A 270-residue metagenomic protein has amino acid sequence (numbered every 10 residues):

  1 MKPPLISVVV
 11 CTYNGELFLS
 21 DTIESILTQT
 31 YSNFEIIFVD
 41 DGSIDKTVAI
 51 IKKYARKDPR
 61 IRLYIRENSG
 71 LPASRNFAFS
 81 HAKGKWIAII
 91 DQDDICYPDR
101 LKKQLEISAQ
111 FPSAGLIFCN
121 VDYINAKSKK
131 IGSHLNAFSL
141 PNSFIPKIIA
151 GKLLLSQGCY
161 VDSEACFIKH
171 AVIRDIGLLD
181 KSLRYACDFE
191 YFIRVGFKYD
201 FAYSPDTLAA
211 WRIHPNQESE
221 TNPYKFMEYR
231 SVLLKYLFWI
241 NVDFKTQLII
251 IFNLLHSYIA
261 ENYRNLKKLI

Functional and structural regions predicted by a protein language model:
P4-S7, S25, E35, E190: Cell-envelope/extracellular polymer assembly enzymes that use nucleotide-activated donors
N14-T28: Short, well-formed alpha-helical segments that are part of the catalytic scaffolds of diverse glycosyltransferases
L17-S20, D45-K53, I95, D99: Acidic helix N-cap motif at the loop->helix transition within catalytic regions of sugar-transfer enzymes
S25, D40-A49, S69, D91: A conserved acidic beta->alpha catalytic loop
R66-A82, K103: Glycine-rich, basic loop-to-helix element that forms the pyrophosphate-binding segment of sugar-nucleotide handling
S80, Y97, C119, S133 (+1 more regions): Conserved nucleotide-sugar donor-binding catalytic segment
I87: Short aromatic/hydrophobic "clamp" motif used to bind/position activated sugar donors
D99-S133: Conserved donor NDP-sugar-binding/catalytic core segment of glycosyltransferases
